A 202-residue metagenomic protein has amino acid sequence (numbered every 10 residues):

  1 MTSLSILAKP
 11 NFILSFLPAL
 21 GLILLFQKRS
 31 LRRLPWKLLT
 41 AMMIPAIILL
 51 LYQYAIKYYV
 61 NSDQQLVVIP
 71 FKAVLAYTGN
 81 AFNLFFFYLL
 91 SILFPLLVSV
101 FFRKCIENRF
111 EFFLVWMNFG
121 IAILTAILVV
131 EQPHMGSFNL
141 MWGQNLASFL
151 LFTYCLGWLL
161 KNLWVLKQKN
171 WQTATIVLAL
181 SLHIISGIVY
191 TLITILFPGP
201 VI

Functional and structural regions predicted by a protein language model:
M1-P10, F16, G21, I44: Membrane-interface alpha helices of multi-pass inner-membrane proteins
L4, L124, S181-I184: Hydrophobic residues within the alpha-helical transmembrane core of Major Facilitator Superfamily
P10-N11, S15, R32-W116, G120-L140 (+1 more regions): Transmembrane catalytic cores of multi-pass membrane glycosyltransferases and polysaccharide-assembly enzymes
L14-S15, H134-K161: Hydrophobic/aromatic-rich transmembrane helices and adjacent perimembrane loops
L24-W36, R103-E107, F152-T175: Membrane-interface junctions at the ends of membrane-embedded or membrane-associated helices
M43, I47, K161-T191: Signature aromatic-anchored transmembrane alpha helix within multi-pass, membrane-resident enzymes that catalyze glycan
V98-F110, N145-Y154, T173-V189: Alpha-helical membrane-embedding segments and immediately adjacent membrane-interface amphipathic helices
